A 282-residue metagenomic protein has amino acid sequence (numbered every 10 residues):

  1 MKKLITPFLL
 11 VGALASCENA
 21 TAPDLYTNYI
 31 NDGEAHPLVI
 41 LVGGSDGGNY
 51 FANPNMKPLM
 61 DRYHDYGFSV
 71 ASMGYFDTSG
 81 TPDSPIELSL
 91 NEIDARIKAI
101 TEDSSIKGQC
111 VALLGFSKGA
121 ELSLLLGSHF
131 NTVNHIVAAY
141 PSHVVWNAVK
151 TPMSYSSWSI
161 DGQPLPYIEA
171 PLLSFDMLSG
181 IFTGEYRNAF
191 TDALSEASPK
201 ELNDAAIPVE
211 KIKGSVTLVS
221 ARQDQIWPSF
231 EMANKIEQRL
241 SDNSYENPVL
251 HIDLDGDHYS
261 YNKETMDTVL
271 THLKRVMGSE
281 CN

Functional and structural regions predicted by a protein language model:
P23-A35, S104, V276: Short beta-strand-to-loop junctions in surface cap/lid or active-site-entrance loops
D32-R62: Short, surface-exposed "cap/lid" segments of acyl-processing enzymes
G43, D83-P85, V219, E231-N282: C-terminal catalytic histidine-bearing segment of alpha/beta-hydrolase fold enzymes
H64-G80: Conserved alpha/beta-hydrolase
D83-S104: Alpha/beta-hydrolase active-site loop
S105-S117: Alpha/beta-hydrolase fold nucleophile elbow
A120-N131: Short glycine-enriched nucleophile-adjacent loop and the immediately C-terminal alpha-helix near the catalytic center
S128, H135-K211, R222, I226: Accessory cap/linker subdomain of secreted extracellular hydrolases
